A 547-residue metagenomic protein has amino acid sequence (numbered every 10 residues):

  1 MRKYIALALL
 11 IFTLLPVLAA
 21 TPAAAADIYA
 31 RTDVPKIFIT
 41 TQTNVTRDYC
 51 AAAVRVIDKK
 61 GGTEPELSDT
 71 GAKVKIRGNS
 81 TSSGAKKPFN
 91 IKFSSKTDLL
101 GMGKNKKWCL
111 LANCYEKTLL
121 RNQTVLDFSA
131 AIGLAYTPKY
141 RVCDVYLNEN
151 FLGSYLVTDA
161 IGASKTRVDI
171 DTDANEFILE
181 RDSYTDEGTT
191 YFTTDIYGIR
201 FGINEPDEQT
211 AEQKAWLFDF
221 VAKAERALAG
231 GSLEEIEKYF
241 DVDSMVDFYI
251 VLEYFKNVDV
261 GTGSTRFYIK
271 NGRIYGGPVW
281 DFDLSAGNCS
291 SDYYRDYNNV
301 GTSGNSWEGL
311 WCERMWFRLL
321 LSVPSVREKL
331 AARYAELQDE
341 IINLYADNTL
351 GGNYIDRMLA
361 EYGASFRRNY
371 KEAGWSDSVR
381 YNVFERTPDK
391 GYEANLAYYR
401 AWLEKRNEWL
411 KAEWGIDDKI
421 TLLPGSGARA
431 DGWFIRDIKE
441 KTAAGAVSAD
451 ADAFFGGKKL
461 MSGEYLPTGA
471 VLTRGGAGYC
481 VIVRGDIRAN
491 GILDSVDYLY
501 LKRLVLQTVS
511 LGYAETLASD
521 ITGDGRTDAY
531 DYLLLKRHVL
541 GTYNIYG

Functional and structural regions predicted by a protein language model:
Y4-A23: Sec-dependent N-terminal signal peptides of Gram-positive bacterial secreted proteins and lipoproteins
V17-A25, S426, G432-I438, A443-G547: Cellulosome-associated attachment modules in secreted, modular CAZymes
A19, A23-T40, D418-A428: Boundary/junction segments of secreted and surface-exposed precursor proteins
A26-T124, A449: Conserved NTP-binding catalytic cores of kinases and kinase-like/nucleotidyltransferase enzymes across multiple kinase
G84, P206-T262, I269-V279, D283-D418: Middle-to-C-terminal accessory/interaction subdomains
T97-D98, A112, G133-P138, N150-I250 (+1 more regions): Internal "kinase-insert"/substrate-recognition segments embedded within catalytic cores of ATP-dependent enzymes
W108-K117, G202-T210, E234-E237, W316-L319 (+2 more regions): Second-shell loop/turn segments in exported
C114-N148: A conserved helix-loop-beta module that forms one wall/lid of the active-site cleft in ATP-utilizing catalytic domains
